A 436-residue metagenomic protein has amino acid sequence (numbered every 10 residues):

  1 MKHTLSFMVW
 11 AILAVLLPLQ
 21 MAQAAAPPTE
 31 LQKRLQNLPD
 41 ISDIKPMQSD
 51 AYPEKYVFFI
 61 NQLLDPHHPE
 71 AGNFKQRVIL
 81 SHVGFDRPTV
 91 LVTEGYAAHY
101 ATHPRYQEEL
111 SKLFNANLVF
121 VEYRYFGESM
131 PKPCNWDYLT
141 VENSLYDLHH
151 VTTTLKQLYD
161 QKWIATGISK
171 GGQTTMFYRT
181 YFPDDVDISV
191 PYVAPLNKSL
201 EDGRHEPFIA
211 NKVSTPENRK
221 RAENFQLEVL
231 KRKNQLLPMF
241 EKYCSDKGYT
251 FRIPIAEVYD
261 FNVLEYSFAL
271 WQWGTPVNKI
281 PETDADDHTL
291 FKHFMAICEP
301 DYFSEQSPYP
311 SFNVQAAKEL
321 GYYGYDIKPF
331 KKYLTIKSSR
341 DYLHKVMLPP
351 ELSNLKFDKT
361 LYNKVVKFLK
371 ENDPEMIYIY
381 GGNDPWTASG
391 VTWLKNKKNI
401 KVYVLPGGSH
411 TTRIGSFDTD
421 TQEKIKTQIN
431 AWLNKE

Functional and structural regions predicted by a protein language model:
A24-A116, D420-Q422, T427-E436: Catalytic-loop region of hydrolases
S111-E128: Conserved alpha/beta-hydrolase
Y138-Q157: Alpha/beta-hydrolase active-site loop
Y159-S169: Alpha/beta-hydrolase fold nucleophile elbow
G172-P183: Short glycine-enriched nucleophile-adjacent loop and the immediately C-terminal alpha-helix near the catalytic center
V186-Y243: A catalytic-pocket lid/entrance helix-loop region that shapes and gates access to the active site across common
K242-F357: Alpha/beta-hydrolase fold active-site neighborhood
Y378-Y380: Short beta-strand/loop motif that positions the catalytic acidic residue of the alpha/beta-hydrolase fold
